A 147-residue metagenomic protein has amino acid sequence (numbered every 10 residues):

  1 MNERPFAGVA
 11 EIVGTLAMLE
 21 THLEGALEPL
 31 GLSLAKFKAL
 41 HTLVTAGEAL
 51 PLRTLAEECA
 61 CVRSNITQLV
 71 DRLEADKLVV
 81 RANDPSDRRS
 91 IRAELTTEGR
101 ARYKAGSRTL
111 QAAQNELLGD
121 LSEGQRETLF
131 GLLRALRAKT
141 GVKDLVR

Functional and structural regions predicted by a protein language model:
M1, G124-R147: C-terminal regulatory/oligomerization modules of transcriptional regulators
M1-L30: N-terminal leader segment of winged-helix/HTH proteins
F6-A10, S33-H41, S64, E127: Short alpha-helical elements of helix-turn-helix
L30-K36, N65, T96, L121-E123: Short helix-coil-helix linker/hinge
A46-L50: Short capping segments at the starts of secondary-structure elements
P51, D71-G131: Charged, amphipathic alpha-helical coiled-coil/dimerization segments
T54-A56: A short acidic, leucine-rich amphipathic alpha-helix
